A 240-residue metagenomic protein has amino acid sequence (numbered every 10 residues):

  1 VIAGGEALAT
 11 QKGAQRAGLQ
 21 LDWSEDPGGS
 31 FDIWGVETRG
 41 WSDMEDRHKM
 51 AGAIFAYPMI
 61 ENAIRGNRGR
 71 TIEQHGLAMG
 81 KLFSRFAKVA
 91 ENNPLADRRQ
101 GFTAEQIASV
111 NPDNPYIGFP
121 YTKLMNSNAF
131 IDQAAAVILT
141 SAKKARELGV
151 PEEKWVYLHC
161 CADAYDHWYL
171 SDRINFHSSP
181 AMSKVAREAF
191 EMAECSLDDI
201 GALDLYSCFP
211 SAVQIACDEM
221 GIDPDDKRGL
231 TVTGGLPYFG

Functional and structural regions predicted by a protein language model:
I2-I131, A135-K144, V150-G240: Conserved "HGTGT" condensation-loop signature of ketosynthase/thiolase-family condensing enzymes that catalyze
